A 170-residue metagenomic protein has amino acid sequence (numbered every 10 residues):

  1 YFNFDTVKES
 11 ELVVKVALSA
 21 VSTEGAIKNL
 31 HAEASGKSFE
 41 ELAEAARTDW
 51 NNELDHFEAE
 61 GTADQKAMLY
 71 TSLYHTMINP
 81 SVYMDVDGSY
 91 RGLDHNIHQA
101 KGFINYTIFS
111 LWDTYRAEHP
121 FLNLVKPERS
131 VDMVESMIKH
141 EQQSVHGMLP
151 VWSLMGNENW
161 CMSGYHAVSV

Functional and structural regions predicted by a protein language model:
Y1-N105, I138-K139, G147-M148, W160: Acidic/polar, glycine-enriched structural segments that form the non-catalytic walls/loops of the carbohydrate-binding
L42, R129, S163: Short acidic-hydrophobic sequence patches enriched in Asp/Glu that either
T71-M84, T107-V134, S169-V170: Alpha-helical support elements that line or immediately flank enzyme active sites and cofactor-binding pockets
L93, Q143, L154-M155: Short, intrinsically disordered/low-complexity patches at protein termini and at juxtamembrane boundaries
G102, R116-H119, V151-G156: Short acidic, glycine/Ser/Thr-rich loop/turn "cap" segments at secondary-structure junctions
G102-L111, G156-G164: Solvent-exposed loop and edge beta-strand segments that line ligand/cofactor-binding and catalytic clefts
K126-L149: Glycine-rich phosphate/pyrophosphate-binding loops and their adjacent beta-strand/loop elements at enzyme active sites
G147-S169: Surface-exposed loop and adjacent secondary-structure segments within mature catalytic domains
